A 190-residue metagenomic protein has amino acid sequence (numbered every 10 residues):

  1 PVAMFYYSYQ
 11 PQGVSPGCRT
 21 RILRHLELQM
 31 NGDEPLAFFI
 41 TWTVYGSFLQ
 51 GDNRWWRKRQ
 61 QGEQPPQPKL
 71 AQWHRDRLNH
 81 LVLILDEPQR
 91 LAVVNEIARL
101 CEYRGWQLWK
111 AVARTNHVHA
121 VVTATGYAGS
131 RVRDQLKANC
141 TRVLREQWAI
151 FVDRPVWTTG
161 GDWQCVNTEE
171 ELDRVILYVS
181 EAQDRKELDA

Functional and structural regions predicted by a protein language model:
P1-A190: Short catalytic/metal-binding and nucleic-acid-binding patches
